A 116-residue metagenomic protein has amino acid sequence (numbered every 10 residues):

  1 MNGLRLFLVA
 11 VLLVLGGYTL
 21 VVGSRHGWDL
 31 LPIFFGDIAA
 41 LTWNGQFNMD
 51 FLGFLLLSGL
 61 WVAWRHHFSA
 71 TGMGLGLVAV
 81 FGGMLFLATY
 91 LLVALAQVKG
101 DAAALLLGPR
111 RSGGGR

Functional and structural regions predicted by a protein language model:
M1-R116: Aromatic-rich, lipid-facing transmembrane alpha helices and their immediate juxtamembrane interface loops in integral
